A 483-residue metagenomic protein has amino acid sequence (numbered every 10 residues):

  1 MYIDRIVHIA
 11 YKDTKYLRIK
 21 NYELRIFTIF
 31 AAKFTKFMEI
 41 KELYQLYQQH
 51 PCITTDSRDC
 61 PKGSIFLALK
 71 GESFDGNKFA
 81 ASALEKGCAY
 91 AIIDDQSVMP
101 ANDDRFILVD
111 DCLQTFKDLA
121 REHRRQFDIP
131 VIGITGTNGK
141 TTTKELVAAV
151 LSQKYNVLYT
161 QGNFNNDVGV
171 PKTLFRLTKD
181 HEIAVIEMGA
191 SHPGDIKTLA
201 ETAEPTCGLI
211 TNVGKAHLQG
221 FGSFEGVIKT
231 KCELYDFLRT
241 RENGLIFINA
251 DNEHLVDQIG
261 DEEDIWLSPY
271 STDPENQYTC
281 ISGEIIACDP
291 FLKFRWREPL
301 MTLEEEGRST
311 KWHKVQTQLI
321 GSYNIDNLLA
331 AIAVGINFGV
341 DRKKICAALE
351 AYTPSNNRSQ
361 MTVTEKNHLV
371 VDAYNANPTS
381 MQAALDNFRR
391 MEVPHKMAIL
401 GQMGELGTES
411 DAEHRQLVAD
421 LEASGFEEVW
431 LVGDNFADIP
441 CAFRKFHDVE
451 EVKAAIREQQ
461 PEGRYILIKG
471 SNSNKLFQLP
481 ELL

Functional and structural regions predicted by a protein language model:
Y2, Y11-D13, I29, K33-K36: Short, positively charged and aromatic/hydrophobic N-terminal segments
K33-D118, E122, S309, R389-P394 (+3 more regions): N-terminal leader/targeting and accessory segments in enzymes
K36-K41, S97-N102, L209-H368, V393-P394 (+3 more regions): Acidic, Mg2+-coordinating active-site environments of NTP-dependent enzymes
K41, T115-A250, H254-D264, R308 (+3 more regions): Phosphate-binding loop of NTP-binding sites
L69-F74, P354-N357, A373-R444, S471: Active-site beta-alpha connecting loops in nucleotide-dependent enzymes
D94, I129-I132, L209-G214, N249 (+3 more regions): Short beta-strands and strand-loop turn motifs
T135, Q459-L483: A glycine-rich beta-strand to alpha-helix segment that forms a phosphate/ribose-binding loop at ligand/cofactor sites
